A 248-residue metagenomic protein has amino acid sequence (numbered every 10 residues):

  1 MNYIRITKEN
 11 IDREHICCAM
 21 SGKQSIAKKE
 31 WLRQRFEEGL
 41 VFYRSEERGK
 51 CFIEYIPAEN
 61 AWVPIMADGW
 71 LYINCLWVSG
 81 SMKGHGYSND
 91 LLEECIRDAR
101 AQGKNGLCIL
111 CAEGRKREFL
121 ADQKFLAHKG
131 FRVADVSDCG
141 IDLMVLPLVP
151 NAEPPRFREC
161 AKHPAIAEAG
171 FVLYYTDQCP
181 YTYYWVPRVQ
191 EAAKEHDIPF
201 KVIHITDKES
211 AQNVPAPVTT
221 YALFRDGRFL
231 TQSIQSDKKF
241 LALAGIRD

Functional and structural regions predicted by a protein language model:
M1-R48, C160, A169, Y181 (+1 more regions): Short amphipathic alpha-helix that is part of the acyltransferase structural core
R44, R48-E59, Y72, W77: Conserved beta-strand in the GNAT
A61-I73, K83: A conserved beta-turn-beta hairpin within the catalytic core of GNAT-like acetyltransferases that forms part
V78, G84-A99: Conserved acetyl-CoA-binding loop-helix of GNAT-fold acetyltransferases
A99-R117: Conserved GNAT acetyl-CoA-binding A-motif
L110, A127-M144, L230-S233: Conserved catalytic-core motifs of GNAT/GCN5-like acyltransferases
D138-H163: C-terminal "cap" of GNAT-fold acetyltransferases
D226-D248: Non-catalytic, surface beta->alpha helical segment in thiol-disulfide oxidoreductase systems
